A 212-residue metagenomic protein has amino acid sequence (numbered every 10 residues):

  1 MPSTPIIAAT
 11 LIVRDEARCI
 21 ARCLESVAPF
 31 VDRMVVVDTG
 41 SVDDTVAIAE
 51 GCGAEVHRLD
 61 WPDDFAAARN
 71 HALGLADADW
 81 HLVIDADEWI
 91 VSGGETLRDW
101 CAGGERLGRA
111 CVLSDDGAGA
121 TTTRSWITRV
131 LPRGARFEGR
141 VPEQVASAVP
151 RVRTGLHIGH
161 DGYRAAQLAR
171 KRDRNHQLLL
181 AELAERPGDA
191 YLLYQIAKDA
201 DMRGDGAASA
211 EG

Functional and structural regions predicted by a protein language model:
M1-S26: N-proximal low-complexity "stem/linker" segments adjacent to membrane-targeting elements
R18-A21, D43-C52, G93: Acidic helix N-cap motif at the loop->helix transition within catalytic regions of sugar-transfer enzymes
E25-M34: Short, acidic, metal-binding catalytic loop of nucleotide-sugar glycosyltransferases
S26, D38-E50, W61, D85: A conserved acidic beta->alpha catalytic loop
D44, A208-E211: Alpha-helical positions within canonical tetratricopeptide repeat
V46-H71, L75: Conserved donor nucleotide-binding strand/loop of the catalytic core
A66-L73, I84, I90-A208: Catalytic-site signature of metal-activated, phosphate-bearing donor transferases, centered on the GT-A/GT-A-like
H81: Short aromatic/hydrophobic "clamp" motif used to bind/position activated sugar donors
